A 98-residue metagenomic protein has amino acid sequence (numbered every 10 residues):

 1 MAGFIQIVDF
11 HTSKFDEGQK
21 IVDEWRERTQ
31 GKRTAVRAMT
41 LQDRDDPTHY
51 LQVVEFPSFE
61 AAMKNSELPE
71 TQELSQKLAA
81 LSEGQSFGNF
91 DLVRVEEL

Functional and structural regions predicted by a protein language model:
M1-T71, A80-L98: Short S/T/G/P-rich N-terminal loop/turn motif that feeds into the first structured element of a domain
